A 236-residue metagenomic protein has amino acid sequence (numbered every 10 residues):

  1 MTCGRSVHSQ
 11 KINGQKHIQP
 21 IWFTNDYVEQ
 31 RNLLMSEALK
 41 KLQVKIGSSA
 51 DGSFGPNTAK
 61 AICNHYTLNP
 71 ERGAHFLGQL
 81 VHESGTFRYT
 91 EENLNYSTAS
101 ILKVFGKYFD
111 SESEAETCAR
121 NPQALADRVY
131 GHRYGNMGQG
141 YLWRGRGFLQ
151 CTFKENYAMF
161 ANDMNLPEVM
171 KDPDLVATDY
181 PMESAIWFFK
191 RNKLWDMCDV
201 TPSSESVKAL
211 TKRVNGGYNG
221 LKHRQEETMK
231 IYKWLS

Functional and structural regions predicted by a protein language model:
N13-L34: Short, Lys/Arg-enriched N-terminal segments with co-localized hydrophobic residues within the first ~10-30 amino acids
N32-K40, V44-P70: Short acidic, glycine/serine/threonine-rich helix-capping segments at coil-helix boundaries
E37-L39, P70-G78, S204-T211: Alpha-helical scaffolds flanking conserved acidic
S49-S53, N69-R72, H82-E92, K107 (+1 more regions): Secretory-pathway/luminal and periplasmic proteins that interact with or process carbohydrate-rich
L80-E83, D199-G220: Acidic helix/loop microenvironments that form the catalytic cleft of cell-wall polysaccharide enzymes
V81-F188: Peptidoglycan-targeting cell-wall enzymes and recognition modules
K212, G216-S236: Extracellular low-complexity, O-glycosylation-prone Ser/Thr/Pro/Gly-rich "stalks" and linkers flanking catalytic
